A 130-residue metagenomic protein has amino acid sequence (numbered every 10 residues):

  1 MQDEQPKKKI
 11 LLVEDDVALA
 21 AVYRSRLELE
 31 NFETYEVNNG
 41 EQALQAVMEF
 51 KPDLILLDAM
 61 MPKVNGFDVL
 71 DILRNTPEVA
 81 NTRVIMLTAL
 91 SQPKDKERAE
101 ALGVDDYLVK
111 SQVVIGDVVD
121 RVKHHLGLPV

Functional and structural regions predicted by a protein language model:
M1-K9, G116-V130: Non-catalytic signal-transmission and effector/linker regions of two-component phosphorelay proteins
E14: Conserved acidic carboxylate
V17-Y35: Two-component/phosphorelay signaling modules centered on CheY-like receiver
E36-Q45, G66: Helix N-cap/capping motif at the beta->alpha junctions
F50-L56: Active-site beta3 strand of CheY-like receiver
D58, T88: Active-site residues of response regulator receiver
M61: Receiver (REC) domain active-site loop signature in two-component systems and cognate sites in sensor histidine kinases
